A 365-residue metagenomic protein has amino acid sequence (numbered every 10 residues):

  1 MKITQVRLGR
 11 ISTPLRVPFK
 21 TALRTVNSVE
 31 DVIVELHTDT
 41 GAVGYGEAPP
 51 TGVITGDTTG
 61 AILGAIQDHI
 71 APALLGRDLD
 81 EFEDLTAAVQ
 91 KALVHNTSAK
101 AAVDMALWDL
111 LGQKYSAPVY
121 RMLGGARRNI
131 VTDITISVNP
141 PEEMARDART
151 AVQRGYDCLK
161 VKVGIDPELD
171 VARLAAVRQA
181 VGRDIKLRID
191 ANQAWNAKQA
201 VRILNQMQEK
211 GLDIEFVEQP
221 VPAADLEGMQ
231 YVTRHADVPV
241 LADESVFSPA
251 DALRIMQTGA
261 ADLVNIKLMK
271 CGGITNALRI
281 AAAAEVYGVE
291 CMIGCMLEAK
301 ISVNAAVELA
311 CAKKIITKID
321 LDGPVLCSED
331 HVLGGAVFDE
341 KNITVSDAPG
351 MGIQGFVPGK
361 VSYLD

Functional and structural regions predicted by a protein language model:
M1-T40, Y45-I54, C327-E329: Structured beta-strand/loop patches that form or line metal/cofactor-binding pockets in enzymes
I3, V34, G41, I70 (+10 more regions): Conserved, mostly hydrophobic/aromatic
T4-L15, V29-D31, M296-D365: Flexible C-terminal active-site loop/helix
Q5-R7, H37-K114: Metal- or metallocofactor-binding catalytic centers and their adjacent structured scaffolds across diverse enzyme
A48-G56, T135-N139, C295: Glycine-rich phosphate/pyrophosphate-binding beta-alpha loops
Q113-S137: N-terminal small/glycine-rich loop or linker at the start of catalytic domains across soluble metabolic enzymes
I136-M144, P167, V171: Active-site beta->alpha loop and helix N-cap motifs at the rims of alpha/beta catalytic domains
V161, P167-S302, E329-H331, A336-F338: Catalytic core of soluble alpha/beta enzymes
